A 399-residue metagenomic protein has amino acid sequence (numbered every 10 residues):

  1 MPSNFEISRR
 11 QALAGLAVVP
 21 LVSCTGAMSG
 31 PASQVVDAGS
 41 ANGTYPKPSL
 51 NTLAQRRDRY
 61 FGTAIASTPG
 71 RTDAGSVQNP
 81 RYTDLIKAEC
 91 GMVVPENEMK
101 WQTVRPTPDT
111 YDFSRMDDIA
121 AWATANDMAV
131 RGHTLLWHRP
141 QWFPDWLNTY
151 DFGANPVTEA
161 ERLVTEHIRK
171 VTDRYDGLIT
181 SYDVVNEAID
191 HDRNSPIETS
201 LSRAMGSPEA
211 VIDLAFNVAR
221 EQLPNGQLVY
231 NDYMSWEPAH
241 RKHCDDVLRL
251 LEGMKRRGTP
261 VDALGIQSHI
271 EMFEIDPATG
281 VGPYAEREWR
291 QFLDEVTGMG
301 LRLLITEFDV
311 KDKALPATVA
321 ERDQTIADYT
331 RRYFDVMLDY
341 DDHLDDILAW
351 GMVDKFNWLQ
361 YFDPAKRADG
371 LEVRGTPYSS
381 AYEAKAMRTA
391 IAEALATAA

Functional and structural regions predicted by a protein language model:
M1-I7, A14-L21: N-terminal secretory signal peptides
C24-G62: C-terminal segment of N-terminal export signals and the immediately downstream linker at the start of the mature
A54-Q55, R81-C90, D118-A125, Y175-D176 (+3 more regions): Acidic (Asp/Glu)-rich catalytic clusters
Y60-G62, M92, A129-R131, I179-D183 (+4 more regions): Structural preference for beta-strand elements that scaffold enzyme active sites
T72-K87, E166-I168, K242-E252, T330-Y333: Short, acidic/polar
M92-P106, R115-S235, V310-D312: Substrate-binding cleft and catalytic face of glycoside hydrolase catalytic domains, especially the flexible beta-alpha
A188-I189, R193, E198-M205, V281-E295 (+4 more regions): Aromatic-rich peripheral "rim/lid" segments of glycoside hydrolase catalytic domains that contact and position glycan
E209-L214, A219, Q227, C244 (+3 more regions): Glycoside hydrolase catalytic-domain groove-lining segments
